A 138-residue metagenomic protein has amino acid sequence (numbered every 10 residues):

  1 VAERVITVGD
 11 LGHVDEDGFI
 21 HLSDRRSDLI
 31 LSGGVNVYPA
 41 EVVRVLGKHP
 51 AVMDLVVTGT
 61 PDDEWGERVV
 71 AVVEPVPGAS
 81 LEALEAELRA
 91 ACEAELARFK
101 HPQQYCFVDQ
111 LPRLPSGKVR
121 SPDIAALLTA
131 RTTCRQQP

Functional and structural regions predicted by a protein language model:
A2-K100, Q110, G117-A126: AMP-binding/adenylate-forming catalytic core of the ANL superfamily
G78, Q103, R113, Q137-P138: Generic low-complexity segments that are intrinsically disordered, proline-rich and/or Lys/Arg-biased
Y105-V108: General small-molecule cofactor/ligand-binding pocket signal
A125-P138: Acidic/polar alpha-helix N-cap and adjacent early helical turns within long charge-rich amphipathic helices/linkers
